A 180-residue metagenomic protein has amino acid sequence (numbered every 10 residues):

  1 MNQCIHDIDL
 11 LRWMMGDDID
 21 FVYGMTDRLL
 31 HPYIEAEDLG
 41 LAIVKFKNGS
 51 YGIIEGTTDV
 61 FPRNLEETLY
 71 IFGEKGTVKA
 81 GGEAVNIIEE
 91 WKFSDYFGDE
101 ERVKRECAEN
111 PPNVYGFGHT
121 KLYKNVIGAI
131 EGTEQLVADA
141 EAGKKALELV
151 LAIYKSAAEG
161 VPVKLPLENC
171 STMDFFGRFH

Functional and structural regions predicted by a protein language model:
M1-Y51, G56-R63, E141: Rossmann-like dinucleotide-binding domain that binds NAD(P)(H)
D7-I8, H119, Y123-K124, V150: A general structural signal for well-ordered alpha-helical segments in protein cores
L10-W13, N125-A129, A152: Residue-level signal for well-ordered alpha-helical scaffold segments within enzymatic catalytic domains
G16, G128-G132, A158: Residues at helix-coil transition
L30-E35, L149, M173-R178: Short, solvent-exposed polar/charged micro-motifs at secondary-structure junctions
L41, F46, T68-E141, V163 (+1 more regions): C-terminal glycine/acidic-rich active-site capping loop/insertion
K144-L147: C-terminal interaction segments
L149-E159: Short arginine-rich
